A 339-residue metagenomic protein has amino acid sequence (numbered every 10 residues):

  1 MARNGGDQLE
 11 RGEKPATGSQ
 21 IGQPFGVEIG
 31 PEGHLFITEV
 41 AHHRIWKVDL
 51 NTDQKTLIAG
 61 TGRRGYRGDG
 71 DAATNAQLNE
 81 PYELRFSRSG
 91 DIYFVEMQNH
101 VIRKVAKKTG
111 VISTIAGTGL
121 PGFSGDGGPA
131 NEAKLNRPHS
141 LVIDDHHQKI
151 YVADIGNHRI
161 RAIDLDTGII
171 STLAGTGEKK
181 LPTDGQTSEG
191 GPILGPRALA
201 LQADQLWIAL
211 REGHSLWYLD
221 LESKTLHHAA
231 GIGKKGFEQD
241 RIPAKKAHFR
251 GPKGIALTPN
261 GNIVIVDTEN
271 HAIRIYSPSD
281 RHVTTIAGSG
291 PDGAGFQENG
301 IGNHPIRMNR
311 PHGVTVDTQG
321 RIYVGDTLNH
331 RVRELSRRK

Functional and structural regions predicted by a protein language model:
M1-Q23, Q54-E80, T109-R137, T167-G195 (+2 more regions): Gly/Pro-rich loop segments of beta-rich domains
I29-E32, F86-S89, I143-H147, L201-D204 (+2 more regions): Residue-level detector of Asp-centered blade-edge/turn motifs that repeat once per structural unit in beta-propeller
I37-V40, F94-M97, D144, V152-I155 (+3 more regions): Conserved beta-strand positions in repeat-built beta-propeller and related beta-rich domains
H43-W46, H100-K104, V111, H158-A162 (+4 more regions): A short loop-to-beta-strand structural motif that recurs across blades of beta-propeller domains
D49-D53, A106-G110, D164-G168, D220-K224 (+2 more regions): Short loop/turn segments that connect beta-strands within beta-propeller blades
G254-A256, V266-A272: Loop/turn-rich, solvent-exposed surfaces of beta-rich toroidal or solenoidal domains
R310-K339: Blade-level signature of beta-propeller repeat domains, shared across WD40, Kelch, NHL, RCC1 and BNR/Asp-box propellers
